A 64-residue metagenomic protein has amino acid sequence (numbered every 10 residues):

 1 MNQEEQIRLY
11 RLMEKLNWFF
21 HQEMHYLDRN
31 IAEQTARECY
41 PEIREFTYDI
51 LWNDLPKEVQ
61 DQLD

Functional and structural regions predicted by a protein language model:
M1-R29: N-terminal acidic leader/helix
W18-D64: Short, charge-rich amphipathic interface segments used for partner binding and complex assembly
